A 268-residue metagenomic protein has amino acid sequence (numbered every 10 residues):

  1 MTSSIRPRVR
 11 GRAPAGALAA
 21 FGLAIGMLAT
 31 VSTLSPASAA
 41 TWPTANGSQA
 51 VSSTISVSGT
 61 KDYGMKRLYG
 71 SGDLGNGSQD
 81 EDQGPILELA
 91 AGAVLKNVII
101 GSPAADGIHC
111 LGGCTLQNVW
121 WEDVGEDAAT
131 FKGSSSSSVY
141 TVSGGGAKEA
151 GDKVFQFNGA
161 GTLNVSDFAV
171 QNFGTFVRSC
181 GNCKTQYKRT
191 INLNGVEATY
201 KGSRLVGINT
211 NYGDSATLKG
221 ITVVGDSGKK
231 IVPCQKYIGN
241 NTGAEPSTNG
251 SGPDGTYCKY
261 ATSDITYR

Functional and structural regions predicted by a protein language model:
M1-G22: N-terminal export and membrane-targeting signals
T2-S3, V31, A37, P246 (+1 more regions): Intrinsically disordered, low-complexity segments enriched in Ser/Pro/Gly/Ala and basic residues
R6-P7, S35, L95: Intrinsically disordered, low-complexity serine/threonine-rich segments
I25-T41: C-terminal region of N-terminal signal peptides and the immediate post-cleavage residues of exported proteins
A40-I55, T60, R67-Q79, H109-G125 (+1 more regions): Extracellular beta-rich repeat passengers
S58-K61, M65-S71, E81-D106: LRR N-terminal entry segment and analogous cap-like coil->beta motifs
